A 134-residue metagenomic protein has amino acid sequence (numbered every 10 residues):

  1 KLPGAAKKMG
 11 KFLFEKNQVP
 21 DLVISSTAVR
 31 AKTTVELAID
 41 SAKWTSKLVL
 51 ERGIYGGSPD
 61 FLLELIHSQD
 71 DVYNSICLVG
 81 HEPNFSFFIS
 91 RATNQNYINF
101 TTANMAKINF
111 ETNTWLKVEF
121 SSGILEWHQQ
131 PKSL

Functional and structural regions predicted by a protein language model:
K1-G53, G57, N99-T101: Active-site-proximal alpha-helix that buttresses catalytic centers in soluble enzyme cores
F12, L37, S41, S68 (+2 more regions): Active-site catalytic microenvironments for nucleophilic, acid-base chemistry
I54-G57, E111, P131: Short, solvent-exposed coil/turn elements at secondary-structure transition points
F61-L62: Short gly/Ser/Thr-rich phosphate-binding loop of adenylate-forming enzymes
Q69-C77, E82-N104: Non-DNA-binding regulatory cores of transcription-related proteins, predominantly C-terminal effector-binding
Q95-E126: Domain-level recognition of soluble alpha/beta enzyme cores, biased toward histidine phosphatases/phosphomutases
H128-L134: Short, cationic low-complexity segments
